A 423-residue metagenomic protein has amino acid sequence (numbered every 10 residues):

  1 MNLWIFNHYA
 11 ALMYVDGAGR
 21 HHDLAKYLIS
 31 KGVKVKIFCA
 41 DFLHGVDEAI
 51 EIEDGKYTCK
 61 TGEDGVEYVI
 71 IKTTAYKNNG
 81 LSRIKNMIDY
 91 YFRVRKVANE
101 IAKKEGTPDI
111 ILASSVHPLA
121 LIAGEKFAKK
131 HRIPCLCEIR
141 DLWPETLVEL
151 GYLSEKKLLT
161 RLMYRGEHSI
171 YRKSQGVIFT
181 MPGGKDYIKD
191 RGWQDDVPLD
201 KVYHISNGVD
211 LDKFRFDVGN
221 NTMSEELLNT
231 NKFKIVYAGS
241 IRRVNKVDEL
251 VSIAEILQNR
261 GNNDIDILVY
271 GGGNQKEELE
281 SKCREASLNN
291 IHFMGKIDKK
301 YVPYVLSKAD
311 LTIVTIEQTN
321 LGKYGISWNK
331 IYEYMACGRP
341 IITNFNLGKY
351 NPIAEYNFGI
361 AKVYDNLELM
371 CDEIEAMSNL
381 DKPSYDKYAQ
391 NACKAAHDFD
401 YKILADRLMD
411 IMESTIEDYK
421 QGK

Functional and structural regions predicted by a protein language model:
M1-K60, P182, L257-Q258, K423: N-terminal subdomain of nucleotide-sugar transferases
L119-I122, K126-K130, K157-T180: Membrane-proximal helix-turn-helix segments that form the acceptor-binding/catalytic region of lipid-linked
G183, I205-G208: Carbohydrate-associated surface elements
L227-E255, L268, A389, L408: Conserved donor-binding/catalytic core segment of Leloir-type glycosyltransferases
N245, K300-V305, T312-M335, I342-P352: Nucleotide-sugar-dependent
N262, Y270, E277-Y304: Nucleotide-activated donor-binding/catalytic signature segment of Leloir-type glycosyltransferases, i.e., the conserved
Y350-A376: Change "using UDP/GDP/dTDP sugars" to "using nucleotide sugars
P383-D398: A short, well-ordered alpha-helix in the C-terminal region of glycosyltransferases
